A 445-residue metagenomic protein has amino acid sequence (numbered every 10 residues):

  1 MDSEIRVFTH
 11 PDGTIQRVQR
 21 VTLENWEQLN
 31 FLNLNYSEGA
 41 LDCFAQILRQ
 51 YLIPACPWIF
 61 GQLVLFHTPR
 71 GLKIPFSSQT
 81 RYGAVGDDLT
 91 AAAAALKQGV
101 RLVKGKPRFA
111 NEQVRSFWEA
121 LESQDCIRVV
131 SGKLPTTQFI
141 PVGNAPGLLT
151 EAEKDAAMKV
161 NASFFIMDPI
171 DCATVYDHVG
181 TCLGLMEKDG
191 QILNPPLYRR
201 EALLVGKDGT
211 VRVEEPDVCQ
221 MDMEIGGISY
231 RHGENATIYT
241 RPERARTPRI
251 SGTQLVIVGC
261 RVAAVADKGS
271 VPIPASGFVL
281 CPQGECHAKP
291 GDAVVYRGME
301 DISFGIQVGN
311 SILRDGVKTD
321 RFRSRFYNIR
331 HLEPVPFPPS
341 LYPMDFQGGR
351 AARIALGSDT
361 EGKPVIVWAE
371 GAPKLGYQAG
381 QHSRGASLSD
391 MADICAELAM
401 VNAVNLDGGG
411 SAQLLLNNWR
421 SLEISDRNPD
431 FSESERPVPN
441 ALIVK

Functional and structural regions predicted by a protein language model:
M1-E285: Zymogen propeptides
D12-Q16, G305, G349-A351: Short, surface-exposed loop/turn motifs at beta-strand boundaries within globular domains
E24-W26, F164-F165, T210, V218-C219 (+7 more regions): Short, glycine-/Ser/Thr-/acidic-enriched flexible segments
P169-L197, E201, V205, D315-R323 (+1 more regions): Conserved, well-ordered active-site substructure
R199, S251, P274-A275, I306-V308 (+2 more regions): A generic structural signal for well-ordered coil/turn residues at beta-strand boundaries that shape enzyme active-site
L204-R212, V258-R261, A266-D267, P274-A275 (+4 more regions): Short acidic-glycine loop/turn motifs at beta-strand connectors
R212-N235, S303-N328: A short "linker-to-beta-strand initiation" element
A288-R297: Loop/turn positions that initiate beta-strands
